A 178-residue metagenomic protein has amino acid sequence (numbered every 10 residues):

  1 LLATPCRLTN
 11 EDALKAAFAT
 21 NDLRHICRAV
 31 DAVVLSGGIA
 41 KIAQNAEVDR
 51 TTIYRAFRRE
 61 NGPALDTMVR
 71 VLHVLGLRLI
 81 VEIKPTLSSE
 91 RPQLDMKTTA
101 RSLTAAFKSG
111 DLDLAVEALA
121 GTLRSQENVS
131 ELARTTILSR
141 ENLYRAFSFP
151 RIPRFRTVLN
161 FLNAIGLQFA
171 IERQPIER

Functional and structural regions predicted by a protein language model:
L1-A29, G76-R78, E82-E117, R178: N-terminal flexible/basic segments that precede or flank functional cores
C6-L8, I137-R178: A broadly structural signal marking compact, well-ordered functional cores that mediate small-ligand/cofactor/substrate
I26-Q44, A115-R134: Short basic helix-loop element that most often maps to the first helix and adjoining turn of HTH DNA-binding modules
R28, A32, R55, G121 (+2 more regions): DNA-binding alpha-helical recognition surfaces that contact promoter or target DNA
E47-P63, R134-P153: Recognition helix of helix-turn-helix/homeodomain-like DNA-binding domains that insert into the DNA major groove
E60-H73, P150-L162: Short, basic-rich loop-to-helix N-cap that marks the start of a DNA-contacting helix
R70-K84, L162-P175: C-terminal edge-of-domain segments
